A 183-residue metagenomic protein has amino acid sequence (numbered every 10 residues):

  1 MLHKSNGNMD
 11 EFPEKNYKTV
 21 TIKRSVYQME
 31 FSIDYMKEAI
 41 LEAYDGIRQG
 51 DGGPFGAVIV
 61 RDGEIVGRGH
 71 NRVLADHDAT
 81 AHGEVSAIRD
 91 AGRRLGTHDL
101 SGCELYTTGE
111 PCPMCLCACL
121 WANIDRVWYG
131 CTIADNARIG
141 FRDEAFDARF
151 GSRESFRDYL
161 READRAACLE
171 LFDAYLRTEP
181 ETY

Functional and structural regions predicted by a protein language model:
L2-G7: Extreme N-terminal basic, low-complexity initiation segments that serve as generic localization/processing leaders
M9-E11: Cationic, amphipathic, low-complexity segments that mediate targeting or membrane/lipid association
K15-R48, P111, A118-Y183: Zinc-dependent deaminase
G50-P54: Short, flexible loop/turn motifs enriched in small residues
F55-V60: Short beta-strand scaffold segments in enzyme catalytic cores
R68-V73: Short beta->alpha transition motifs characteristic of CBS
H77, A81, I88-A118: Helix-adjacent hinge/juxtasegments
